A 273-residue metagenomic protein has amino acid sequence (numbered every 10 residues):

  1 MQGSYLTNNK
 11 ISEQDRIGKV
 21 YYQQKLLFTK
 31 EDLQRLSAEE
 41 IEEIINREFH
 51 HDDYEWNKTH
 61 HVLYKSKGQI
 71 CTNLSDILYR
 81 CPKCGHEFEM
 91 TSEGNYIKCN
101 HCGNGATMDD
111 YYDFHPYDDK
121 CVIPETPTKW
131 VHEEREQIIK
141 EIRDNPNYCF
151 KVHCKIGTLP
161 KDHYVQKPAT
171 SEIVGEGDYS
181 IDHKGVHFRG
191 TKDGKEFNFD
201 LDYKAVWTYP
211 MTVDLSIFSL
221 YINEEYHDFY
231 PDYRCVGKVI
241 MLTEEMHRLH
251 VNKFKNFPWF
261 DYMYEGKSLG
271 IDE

Functional and structural regions predicted by a protein language model:
M1-R35, E39, E43, Y64-G85 (+2 more regions): A cross-family acyltransferase "interaction/gating" segment
I41-E55: Short, structured interface segments
H51-N100, D119-E141: Charge-rich interaction segments
I97, C154-I156, P160-D162, K184-T191 (+1 more regions): Short polybasic amphipathic segments
G103-D110: Short Cys/His-rich micro-motifs in 6-15 aa windows
P116-D178: Anionic N-terminal interaction surfaces
Q166-S216: Phosphoinositide-binding peripheral membrane targeting modules
L201-E273: Acidic, Ser/Thr- and proline-rich intrinsically disordered linker/docking segments of eukaryotic scaffolds
